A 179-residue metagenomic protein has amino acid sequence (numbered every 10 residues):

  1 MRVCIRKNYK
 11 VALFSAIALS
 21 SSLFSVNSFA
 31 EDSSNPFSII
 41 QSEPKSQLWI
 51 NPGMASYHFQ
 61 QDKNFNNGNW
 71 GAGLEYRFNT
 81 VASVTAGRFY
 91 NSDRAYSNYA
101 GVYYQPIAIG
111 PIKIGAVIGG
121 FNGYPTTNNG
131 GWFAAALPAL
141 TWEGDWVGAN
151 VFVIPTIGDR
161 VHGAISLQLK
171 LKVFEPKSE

Functional and structural regions predicted by a protein language model:
M1-P44, K177-E179: Cleavable N-terminal export/targeting peptides
A30-F78, G87-R88: Short glycine/proline- and aromatic-enriched beta-strand/turn motifs that initiate or cap beta-hairpins
E31-S42, R94-P106, G119-Y124: N-terminal short leaders/motifs
L48, G68-A72, A82, Y96-A100 (+3 more regions): Hydrophobic, lipid-facing positions within transmembrane beta-strands of outer-membrane proteins
L48, T80-V84, G110-I112, W142-V151 (+1 more regions): Repeated loop/turn-to-beta-strand initiation elements of outer-membrane beta-barrel proteins
P52, A72-Y76, A86, A100-P106 (+4 more regions): Residues on the lipid-exposed face of transmembrane beta-strands in outer-membrane beta-barrel proteins
M54-S56, H162-E179: Outer-membrane beta-barrel "beta-signal"
F59-N67, R88-Y99, A108, N122-F133 (+1 more regions): Solvent-exposed loop/turn segments connecting transmembrane beta-strands in outer-membrane beta-barrel proteins
